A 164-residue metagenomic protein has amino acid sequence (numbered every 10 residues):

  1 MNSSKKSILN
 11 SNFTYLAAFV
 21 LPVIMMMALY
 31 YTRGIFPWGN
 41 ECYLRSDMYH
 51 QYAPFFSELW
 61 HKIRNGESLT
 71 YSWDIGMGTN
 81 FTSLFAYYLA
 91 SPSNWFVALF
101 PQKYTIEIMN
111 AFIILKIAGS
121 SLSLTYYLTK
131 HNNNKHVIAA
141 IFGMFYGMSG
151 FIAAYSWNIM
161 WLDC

Functional and structural regions predicted by a protein language model:
M1-I35: Start-transfer (signal-anchor) and selected internal transmembrane alpha helices of multi-pass inner/ER membrane
N2-S11, P37-G39, R45, P101 (+1 more regions): Serine/threonine-rich low-complexity intrinsically disordered regions
K5-I8, L124-H131, A153: Membrane-water interface regions at transmembrane-helix termini and the short interhelical loops of multi-pass membrane
K5-K6, K62, K103, K116 (+2 more regions): Context-gated lysine
N10-A17, P101-I108, F112, N134-F142: Membrane-interface starts of transmembrane alpha-helices
V23-L124, M144-C164: Membrane-interface coil-to-helix junctions
T125-G147: Transmembrane-helix signature of polytopic, membrane-embedded enzymes that assemble or transfer cell-envelope glycans
